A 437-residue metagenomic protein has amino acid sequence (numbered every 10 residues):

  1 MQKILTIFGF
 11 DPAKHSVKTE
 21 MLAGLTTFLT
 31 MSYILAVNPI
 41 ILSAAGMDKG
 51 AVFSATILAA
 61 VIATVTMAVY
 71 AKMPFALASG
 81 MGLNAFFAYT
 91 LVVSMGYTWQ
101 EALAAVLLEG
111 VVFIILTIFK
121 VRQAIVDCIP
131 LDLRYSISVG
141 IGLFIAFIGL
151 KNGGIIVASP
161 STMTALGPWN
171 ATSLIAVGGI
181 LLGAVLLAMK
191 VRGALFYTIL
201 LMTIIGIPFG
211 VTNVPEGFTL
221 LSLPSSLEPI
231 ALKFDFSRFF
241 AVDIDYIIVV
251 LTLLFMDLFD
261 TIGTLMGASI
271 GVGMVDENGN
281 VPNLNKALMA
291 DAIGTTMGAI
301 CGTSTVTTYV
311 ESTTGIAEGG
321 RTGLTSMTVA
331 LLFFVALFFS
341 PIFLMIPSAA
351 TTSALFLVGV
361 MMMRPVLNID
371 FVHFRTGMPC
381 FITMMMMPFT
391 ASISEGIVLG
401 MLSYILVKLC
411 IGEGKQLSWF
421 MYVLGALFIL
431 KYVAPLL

Functional and structural regions predicted by a protein language model:
M1-A51, T164-A165, Y197-N285, A426-L430: Helix-loop-helix hairpins and the membrane-proximal interhelical loops of multi-pass alpha-helical transport proteins
Q2-N38, A59, G80-Y89, V93-I141 (+1 more regions): Helix-loop-helix junctions within the multi-pass membrane cores of secondary transporters/permeases
L25-S32, I62-V65, V69, L150 (+3 more regions): Hydrophobic/aromatic residues within the transmembrane alpha-helices of Major Facilitator Superfamily
I40-A51, T90-E101, D243-I247, M345-P347 (+1 more regions): Helix-coil boundary and interhelical linker segments in multi-pass alpha-helical membrane proteins
S43, A68, K72, A76 (+8 more regions): Transmembrane helix-loop junctions in multipass membrane proteins, especially transporters and channels
G46-V65: Loop-to-helix transition at the N-terminal end of transmembrane alpha-helices
V61-M81, V112: Juxtamembrane transmembrane-helix boundary signature
M95-P208, M327-L437: Membrane-embedded alpha-helical modules
